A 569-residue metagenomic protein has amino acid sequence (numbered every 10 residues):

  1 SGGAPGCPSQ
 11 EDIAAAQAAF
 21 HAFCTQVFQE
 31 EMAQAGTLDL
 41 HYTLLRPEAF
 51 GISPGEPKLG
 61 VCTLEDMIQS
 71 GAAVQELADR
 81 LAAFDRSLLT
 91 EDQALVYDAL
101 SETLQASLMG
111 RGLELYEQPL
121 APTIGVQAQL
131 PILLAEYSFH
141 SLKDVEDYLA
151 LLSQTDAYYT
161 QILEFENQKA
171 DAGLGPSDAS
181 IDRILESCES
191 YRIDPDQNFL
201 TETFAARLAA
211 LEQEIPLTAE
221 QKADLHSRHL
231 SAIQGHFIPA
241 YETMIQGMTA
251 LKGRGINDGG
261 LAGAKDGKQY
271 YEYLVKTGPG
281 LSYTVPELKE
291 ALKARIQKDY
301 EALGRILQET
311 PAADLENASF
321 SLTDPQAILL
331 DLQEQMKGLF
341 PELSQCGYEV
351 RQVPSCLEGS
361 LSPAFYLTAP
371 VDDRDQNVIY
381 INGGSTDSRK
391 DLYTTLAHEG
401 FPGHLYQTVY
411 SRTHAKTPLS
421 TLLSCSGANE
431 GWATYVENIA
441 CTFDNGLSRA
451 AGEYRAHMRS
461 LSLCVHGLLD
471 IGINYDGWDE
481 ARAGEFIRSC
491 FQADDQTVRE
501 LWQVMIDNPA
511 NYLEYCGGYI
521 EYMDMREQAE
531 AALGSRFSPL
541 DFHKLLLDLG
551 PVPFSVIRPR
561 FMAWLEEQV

Functional and structural regions predicted by a protein language model:
A4-V569: N-terminal maturation segment of proteins
